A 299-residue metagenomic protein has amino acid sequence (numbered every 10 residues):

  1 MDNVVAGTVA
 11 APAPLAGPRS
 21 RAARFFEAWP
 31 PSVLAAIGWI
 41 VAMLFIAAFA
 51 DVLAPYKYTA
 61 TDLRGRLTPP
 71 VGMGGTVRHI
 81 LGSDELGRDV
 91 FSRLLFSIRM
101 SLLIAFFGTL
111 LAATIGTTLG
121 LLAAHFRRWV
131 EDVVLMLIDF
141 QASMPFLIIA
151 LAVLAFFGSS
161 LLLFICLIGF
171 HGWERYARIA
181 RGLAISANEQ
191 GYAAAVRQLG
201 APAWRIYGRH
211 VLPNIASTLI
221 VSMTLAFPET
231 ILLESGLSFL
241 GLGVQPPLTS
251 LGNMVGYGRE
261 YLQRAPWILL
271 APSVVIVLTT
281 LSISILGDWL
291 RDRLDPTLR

Functional and structural regions predicted by a protein language model:
M1, A10-P14, V33, P55 (+3 more regions): A general boundary/transition motif marking the beginning of the first structured unit of a protein
M1-G38, I285-R299: Transmembrane alpha-helical segments of polytopic membrane transport and secretion proteins
T8-A10, P14, D51, G65-R66 (+4 more regions): Generic N-terminal simple sequence motifs
P14-A16, S20, K57, V71-G72 (+2 more regions): Intrinsically disordered, low-complexity segments enriched in proline/serine/threonine
P31, L86-R299: Alpha-helical transmembrane segments of integral membrane proteins, especially multi-pass inner/plasma-membrane
A35-M43, F164: Hydrophobic alpha-helical transmembrane segments of polytopic
G38, I46-S83, L242-L248: Hydrophobic alpha-helical transmembrane segments of membrane transport/permease proteins and related membrane-embedded
